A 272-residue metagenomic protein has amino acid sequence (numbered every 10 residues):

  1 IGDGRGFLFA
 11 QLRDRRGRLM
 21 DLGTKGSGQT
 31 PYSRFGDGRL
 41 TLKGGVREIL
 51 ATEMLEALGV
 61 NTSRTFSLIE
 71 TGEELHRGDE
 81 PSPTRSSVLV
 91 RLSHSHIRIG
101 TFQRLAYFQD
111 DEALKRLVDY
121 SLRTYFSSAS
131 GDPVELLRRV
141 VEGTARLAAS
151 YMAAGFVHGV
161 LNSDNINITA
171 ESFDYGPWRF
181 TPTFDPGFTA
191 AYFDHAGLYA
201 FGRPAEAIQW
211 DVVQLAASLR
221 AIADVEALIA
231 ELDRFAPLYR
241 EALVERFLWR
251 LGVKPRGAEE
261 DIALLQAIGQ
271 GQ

Functional and structural regions predicted by a protein language model:
I1, H195-Q272: Regulatory N- and C-terminal appendages and interdomain linkers associated with kinase/kinase-like NTP transferase
I1-S130, T169-E171, D211: Conserved ATP-binding subdomain of kinase catalytic cores across diverse folds
R16, A57-S63, S128, S150-L161 (+2 more regions): Secondary-structure transition/capping motifs at alpha-helix termini and the adjoining loop/turn into the next element
Y32-G38, S127-V134, F193-F201, V225 (+1 more regions): Glycine- and acidic
T65-E70, N162-N165, I229-D233: Beta-strand segments within the central parallel beta-sheet cores of soluble alpha/beta enzyme folds
G78, P83, A153-H158, N162-A221: Catalytic activation segment of kinase domains across protein kinase-like and atypical kinase folds
